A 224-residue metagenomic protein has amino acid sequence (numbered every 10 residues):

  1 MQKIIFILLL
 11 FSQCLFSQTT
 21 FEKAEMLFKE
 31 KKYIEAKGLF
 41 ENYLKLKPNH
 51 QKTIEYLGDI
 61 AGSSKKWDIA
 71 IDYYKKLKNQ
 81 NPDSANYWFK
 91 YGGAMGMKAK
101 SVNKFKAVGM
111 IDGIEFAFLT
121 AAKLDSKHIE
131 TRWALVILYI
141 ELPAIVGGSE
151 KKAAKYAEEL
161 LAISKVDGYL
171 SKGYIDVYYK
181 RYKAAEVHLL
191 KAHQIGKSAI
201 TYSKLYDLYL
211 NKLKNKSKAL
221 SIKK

Functional and structural regions predicted by a protein language model:
L15-G62: N-terminal leader/linker segments that initiate helical-solenoid repeat arrays
L27, A61, M95, V102 (+3 more regions): Residue at a conserved register position within TPR or TPR-like alpha-solenoid repeats
E30, S64, K98, L142 (+3 more regions): Structural motif corresponding to the intra-repeat A-B loop/turn of tetratricopeptide repeats
P48, P82, S126, A162-K165 (+1 more regions): Short coil turns that delineate tetratricopeptide repeat
T53, Y87, T131, G168-L170 (+1 more regions): TPR alpha-solenoid repeat register
Y56-D59, K90, A134, S171 (+1 more regions): Canonical tetratricopeptide repeat
